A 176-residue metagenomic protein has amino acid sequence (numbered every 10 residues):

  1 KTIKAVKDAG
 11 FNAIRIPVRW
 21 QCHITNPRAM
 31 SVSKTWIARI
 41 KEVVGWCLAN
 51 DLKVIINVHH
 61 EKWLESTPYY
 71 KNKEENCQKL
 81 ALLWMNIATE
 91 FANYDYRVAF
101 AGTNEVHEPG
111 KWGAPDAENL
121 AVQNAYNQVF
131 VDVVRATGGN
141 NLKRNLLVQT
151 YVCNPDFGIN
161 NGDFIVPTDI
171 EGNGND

Functional and structural regions predicted by a protein language model:
T2-I14, V18, I24, R28-H60 (+2 more regions): An active-site-proximal structural segment forming one wall of the substrate-binding cleft that immediately precedes
L82-M85, T89-R97, V106-D176: Extracellular glycoside hydrolase catalytic/binding regions
